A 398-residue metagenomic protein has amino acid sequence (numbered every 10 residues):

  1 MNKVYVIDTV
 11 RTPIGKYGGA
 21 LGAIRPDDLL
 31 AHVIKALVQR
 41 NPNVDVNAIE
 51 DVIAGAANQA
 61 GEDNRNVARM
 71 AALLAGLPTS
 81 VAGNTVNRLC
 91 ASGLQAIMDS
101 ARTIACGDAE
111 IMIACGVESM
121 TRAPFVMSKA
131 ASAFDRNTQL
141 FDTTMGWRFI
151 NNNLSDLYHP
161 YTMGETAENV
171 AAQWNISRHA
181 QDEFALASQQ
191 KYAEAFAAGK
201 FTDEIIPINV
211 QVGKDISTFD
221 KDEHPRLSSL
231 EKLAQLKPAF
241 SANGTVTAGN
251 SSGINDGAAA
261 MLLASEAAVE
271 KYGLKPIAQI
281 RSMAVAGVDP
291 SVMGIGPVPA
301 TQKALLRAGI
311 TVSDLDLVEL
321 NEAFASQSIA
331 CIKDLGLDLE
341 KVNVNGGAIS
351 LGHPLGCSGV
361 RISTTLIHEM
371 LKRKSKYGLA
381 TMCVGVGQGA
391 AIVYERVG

Functional and structural regions predicted by a protein language model:
M1-I24, M145, L230-I295, P299 (+4 more regions): Condensing-enzyme catalytic core mediating Claisen C-C bond formation in acyl metabolism
T12, A23, D27-H32, N43 (+3 more regions): N-terminal extracellular/periplasmic Venus flytrap/periplasmic-binding protein-like
G22-M112, V117-D135, I205-D220, S291-V292 (+1 more regions): Conserved beta-ketoacyl condensing-enzyme motif
I24, A56-M112, T144-G146, L157-T162 (+4 more regions): Conserved catalytic cysteine-centered active-site region of acyl-thioester-dependent Claisen-condensing enzymes
P26-N41, V67-A71, A96, M163-V170 (+5 more regions): Short, well-ordered amphipathic alpha-helical segments that serve as non-catalytic structural scaffolds within diverse
V86-E118, A171-K200, A260-A267, I332 (+2 more regions): Active-site-proximal alpha-helical scaffold in enzymes
I111-N169: Flexible glycine-/small-residue-enriched beta->alpha junction loops that bind anionic phosphate/pyrophosphate groups
T166-E168, E204, Q211-V212, R281-S350: Active-site pocket-lining segment
